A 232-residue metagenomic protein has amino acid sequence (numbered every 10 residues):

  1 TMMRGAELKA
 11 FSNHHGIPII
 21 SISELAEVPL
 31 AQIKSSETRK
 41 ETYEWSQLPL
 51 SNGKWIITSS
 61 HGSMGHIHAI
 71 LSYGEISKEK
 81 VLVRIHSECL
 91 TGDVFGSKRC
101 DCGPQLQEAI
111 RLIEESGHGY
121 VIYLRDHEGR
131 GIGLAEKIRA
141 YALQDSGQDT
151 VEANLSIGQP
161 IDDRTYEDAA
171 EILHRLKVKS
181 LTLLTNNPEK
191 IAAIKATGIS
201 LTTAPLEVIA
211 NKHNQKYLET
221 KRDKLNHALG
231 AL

Functional and structural regions predicted by a protein language model:
T1-L232: Catalytic domains of riboflavin
